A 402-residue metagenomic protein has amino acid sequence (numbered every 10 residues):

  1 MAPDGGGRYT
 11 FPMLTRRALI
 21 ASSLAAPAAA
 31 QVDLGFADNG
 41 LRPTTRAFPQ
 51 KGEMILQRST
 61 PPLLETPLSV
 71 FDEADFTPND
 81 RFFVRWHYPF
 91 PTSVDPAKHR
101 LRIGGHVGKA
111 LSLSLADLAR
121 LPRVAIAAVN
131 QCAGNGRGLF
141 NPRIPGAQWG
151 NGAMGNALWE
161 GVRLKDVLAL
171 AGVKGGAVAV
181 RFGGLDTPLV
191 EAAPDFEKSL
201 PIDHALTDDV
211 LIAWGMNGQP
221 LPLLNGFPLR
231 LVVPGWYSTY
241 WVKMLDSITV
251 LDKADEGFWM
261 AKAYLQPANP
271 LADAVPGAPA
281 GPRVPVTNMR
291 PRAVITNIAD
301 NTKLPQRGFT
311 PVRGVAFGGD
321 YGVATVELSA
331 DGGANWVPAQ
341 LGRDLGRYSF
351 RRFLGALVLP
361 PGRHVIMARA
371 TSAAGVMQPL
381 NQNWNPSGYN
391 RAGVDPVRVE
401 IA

Functional and structural regions predicted by a protein language model:
M1-L14: Secretory targeting signals
Y9, G108, M154: Short, flexible active-site loop motifs that bind/organize anionic cofactors or intermediates
T15-P27, Q31-R102, V107-A119, R123 (+2 more regions): Extended, aromatic/histidine-rich regions of cofactor-dependent oxidoreductases associated with respiratory
R123-A153: Short, conserved helix/loop micro-motifs enriched in His/Cys and acidic residues
C132-G136, L158, Y237, F258: Functionally engaged cysteine thiol sites
M154-E160: Mid-length scaffold segments of soluble, non-membrane domains
